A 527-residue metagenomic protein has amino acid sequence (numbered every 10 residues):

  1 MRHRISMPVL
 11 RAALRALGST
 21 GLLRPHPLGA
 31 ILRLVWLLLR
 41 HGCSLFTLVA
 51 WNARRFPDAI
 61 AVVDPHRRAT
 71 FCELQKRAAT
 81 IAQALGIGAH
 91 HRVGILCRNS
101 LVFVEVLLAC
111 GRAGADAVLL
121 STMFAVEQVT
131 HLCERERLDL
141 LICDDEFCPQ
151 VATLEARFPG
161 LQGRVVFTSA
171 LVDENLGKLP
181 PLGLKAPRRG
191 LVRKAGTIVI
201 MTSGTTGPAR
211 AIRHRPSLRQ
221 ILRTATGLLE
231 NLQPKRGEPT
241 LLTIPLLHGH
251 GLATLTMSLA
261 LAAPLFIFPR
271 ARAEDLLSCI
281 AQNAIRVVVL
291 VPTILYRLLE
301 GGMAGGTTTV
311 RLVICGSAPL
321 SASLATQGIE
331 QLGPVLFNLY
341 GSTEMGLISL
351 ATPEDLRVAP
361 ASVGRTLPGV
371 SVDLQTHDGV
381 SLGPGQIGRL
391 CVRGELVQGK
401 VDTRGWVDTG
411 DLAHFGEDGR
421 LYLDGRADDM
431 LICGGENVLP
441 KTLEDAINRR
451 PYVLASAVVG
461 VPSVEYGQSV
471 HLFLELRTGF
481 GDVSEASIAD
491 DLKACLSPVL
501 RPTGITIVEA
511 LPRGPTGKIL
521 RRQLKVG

Functional and structural regions predicted by a protein language model:
M1-A16, A89, R112-P180, L191-V192: Structural core segment of the AMP-binding/adenylate-forming
M1-A69, E73-A84, D490: N-lobe entry segment of adenylate-forming
L38-G42, R67, A82-F124, N437 (+1 more regions): Conserved AMP-binding/adenylate-forming
T70-F71, T197-R223: Conserved AMP-binding A3 loop
Q75-T80, A211-K235: Conserved structural elements of the adenylate-forming
F103, L141, G394, G399 (+4 more regions): AMP-binding/adenylate-forming catalytic core of the ANL superfamily
L222-P239, L247-V287: Conserved AMP-binding/adenylation subdomain of ANL enzymes
R286-V289, L299-V358, S371: Gly/Ser/Thr-rich phosphate-binding loop
